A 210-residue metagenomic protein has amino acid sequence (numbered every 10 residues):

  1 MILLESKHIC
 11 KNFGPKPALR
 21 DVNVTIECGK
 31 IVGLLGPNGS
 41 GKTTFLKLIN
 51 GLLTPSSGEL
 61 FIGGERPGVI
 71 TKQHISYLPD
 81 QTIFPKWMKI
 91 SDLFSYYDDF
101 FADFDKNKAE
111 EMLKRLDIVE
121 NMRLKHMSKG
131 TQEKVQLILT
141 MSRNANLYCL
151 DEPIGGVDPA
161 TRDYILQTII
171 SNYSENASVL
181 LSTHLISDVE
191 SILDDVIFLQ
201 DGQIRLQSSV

Functional and structural regions predicted by a protein language model:
L4, L19-D21: Conserved structural motif at the start of ABC-family nucleotide-binding domains
V32-P37: The feature captures the beta-strand-to-loop junction immediately N-terminal to the Walker
N50: Helix-to-loop junction immediately C-terminal to a conserved catalytic motif
S57-T71: Conserved ABC transporter NBD signature motif
D80-Q136: ABC-family P-loop ATPase nucleotide-binding domains
Y148-E152, V157: Catalytic Walker B motif of ABC-type/P-loop ATPase nucleotide-binding domains
R162-E175: Helical segment within the ABC ATPase nucleotide-binding domain
